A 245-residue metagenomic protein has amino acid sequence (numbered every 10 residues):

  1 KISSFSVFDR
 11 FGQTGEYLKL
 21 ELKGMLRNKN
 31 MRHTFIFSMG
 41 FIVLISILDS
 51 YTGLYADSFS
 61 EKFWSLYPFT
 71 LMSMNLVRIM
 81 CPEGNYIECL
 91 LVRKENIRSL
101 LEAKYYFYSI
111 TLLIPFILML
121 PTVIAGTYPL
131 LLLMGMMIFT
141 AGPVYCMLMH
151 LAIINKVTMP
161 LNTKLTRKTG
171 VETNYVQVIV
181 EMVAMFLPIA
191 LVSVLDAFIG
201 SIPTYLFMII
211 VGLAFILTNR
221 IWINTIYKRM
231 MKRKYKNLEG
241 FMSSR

Functional and structural regions predicted by a protein language model:
K1-G84, I97-R245: Hydrophobic alpha-helical transmembrane segments of membrane proteins
I87: A glycine- and small/hydrophobic-rich beta-loop-beta segment that serves as a flexible "lid/hinge" or phosphate-binding
L91-N96: Short helix-to-coil transition segments within interhelical loops that connect adjacent transmembrane helices
